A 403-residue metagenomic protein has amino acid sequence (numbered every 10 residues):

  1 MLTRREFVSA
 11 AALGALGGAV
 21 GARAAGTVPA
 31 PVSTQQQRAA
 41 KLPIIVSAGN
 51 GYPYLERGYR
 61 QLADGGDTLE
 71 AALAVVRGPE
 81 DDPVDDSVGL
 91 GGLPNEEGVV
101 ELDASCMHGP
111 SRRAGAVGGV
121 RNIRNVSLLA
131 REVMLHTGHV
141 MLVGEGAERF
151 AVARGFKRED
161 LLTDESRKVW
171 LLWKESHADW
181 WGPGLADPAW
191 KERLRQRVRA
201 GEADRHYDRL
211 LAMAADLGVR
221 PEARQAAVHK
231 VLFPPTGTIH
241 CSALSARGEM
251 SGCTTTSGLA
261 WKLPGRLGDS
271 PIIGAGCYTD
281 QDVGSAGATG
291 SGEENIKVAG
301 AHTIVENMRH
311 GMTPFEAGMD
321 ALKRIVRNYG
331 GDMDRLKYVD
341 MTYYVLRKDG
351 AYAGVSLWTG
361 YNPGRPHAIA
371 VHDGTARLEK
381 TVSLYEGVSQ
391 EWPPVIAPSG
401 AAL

Functional and structural regions predicted by a protein language model:
L2, S9-A12, V28-L403: Alpha/propeptide regions of enzymes that mature by internal proteolysis
A22-G26: Boundary at the C-terminal end of the N-terminal hydrophobic targeting segment
